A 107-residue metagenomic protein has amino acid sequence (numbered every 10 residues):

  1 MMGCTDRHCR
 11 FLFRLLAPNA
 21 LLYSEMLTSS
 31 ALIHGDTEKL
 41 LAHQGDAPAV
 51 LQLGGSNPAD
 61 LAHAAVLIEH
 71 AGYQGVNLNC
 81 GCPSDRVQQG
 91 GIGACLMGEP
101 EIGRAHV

Functional and structural regions predicted by a protein language model:
C4, C9, C80-C82, C95: Generic recognition of cysteine residues
C4-Q74: Glycine-rich, positively charged N-terminal anion/phosphate-binding segment
S30, C82-R86: Feature marks short, surface-exposed loop/turn motifs that line or immediately flank catalytic pockets and channel
L51, N77, R86-Q89: Short glycine- and Lys/Arg-enriched binding-loop motifs that mark or flank ligand-binding interfaces
Y73-P83: Short, flexible active-site-proximal loops enriched in glycine and acidic residues
D85-I102: Glycine-rich tight-turn/loop motif centered on a GG-T
A105-V107: Conserved small/polar residues in nucleotide/adenosyl-binding loops
